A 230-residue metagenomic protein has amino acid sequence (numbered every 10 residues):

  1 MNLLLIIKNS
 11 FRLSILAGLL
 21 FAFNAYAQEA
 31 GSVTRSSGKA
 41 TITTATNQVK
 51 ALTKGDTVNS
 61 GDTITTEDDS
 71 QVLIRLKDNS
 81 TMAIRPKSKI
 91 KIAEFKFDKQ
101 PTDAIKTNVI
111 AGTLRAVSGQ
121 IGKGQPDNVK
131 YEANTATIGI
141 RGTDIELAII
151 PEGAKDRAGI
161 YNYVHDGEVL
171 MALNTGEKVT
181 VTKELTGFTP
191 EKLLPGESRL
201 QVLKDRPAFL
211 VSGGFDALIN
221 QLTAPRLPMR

Functional and structural regions predicted by a protein language model:
M1-Q28, V49-T53, K77, R85 (+4 more regions): C-terminal interaction modules
Q28-T46, L52: Short N-terminal segments immediately surrounding and downstream of signal-peptide cleavage
R35, L52, T66-D68, L76 (+1 more regions): Conserved strand-loop elements at the edges of beta-sheets that form or border functional pockets
G38-I42, V72, G167-N174: Short polybasic amphipathic segments
K39, N47, T57, Q71-L73 (+2 more regions): Short active-site-proximal "capping" loops at secondary-structure junctions
T44, A93-E94, S118, I149 (+1 more regions): Activation segment
A45-G61, T65-Q71: N-terminal post-signal-peptidase region of extra-cytosolic proteins
I64, D68-V72, T81-Y131, I138 (+1 more regions): Short, small-residue-rich packing micro-motifs
